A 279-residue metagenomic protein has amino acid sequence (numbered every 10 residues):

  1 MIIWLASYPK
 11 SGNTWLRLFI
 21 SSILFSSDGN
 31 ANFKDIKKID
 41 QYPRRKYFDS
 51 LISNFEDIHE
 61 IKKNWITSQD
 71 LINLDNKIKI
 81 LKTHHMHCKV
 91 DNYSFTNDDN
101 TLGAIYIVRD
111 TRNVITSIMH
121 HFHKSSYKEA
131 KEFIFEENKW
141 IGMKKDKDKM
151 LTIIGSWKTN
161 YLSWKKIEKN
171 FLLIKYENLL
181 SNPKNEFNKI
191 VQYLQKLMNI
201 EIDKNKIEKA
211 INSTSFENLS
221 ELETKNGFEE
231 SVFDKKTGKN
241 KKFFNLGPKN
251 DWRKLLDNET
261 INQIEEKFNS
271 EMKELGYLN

Functional and structural regions predicted by a protein language model:
M1-I174, G238-K239, F243-N279: PAPS-dependent sulfotransferase catalytic domain
G12-S26, L173-N199, A210, N218-L219: PAPS/PAP-binding and catalytic site of the sulfotransferase fold
A31, N199-N205: Acidic/polar loop patches that form or flank catalytic/metal-binding clefts of enzymes that bind anionic ligands
Y42, S126, E186, F216 (+2 more regions): Charge-rich, low-complexity amphipathic helices in intrinsically disordered tails/linkers adjacent to domains
M86, D110, E177-L179, S213-F216: Short, solvent-exposed coil/turn elements at secondary-structure transition points
R112-I115, K184-V191, K204-E208, I261 (+1 more regions): An amphipathic alpha-helix signature
I207-I261: PAPS-dependent sulfotransferase catalytic core
